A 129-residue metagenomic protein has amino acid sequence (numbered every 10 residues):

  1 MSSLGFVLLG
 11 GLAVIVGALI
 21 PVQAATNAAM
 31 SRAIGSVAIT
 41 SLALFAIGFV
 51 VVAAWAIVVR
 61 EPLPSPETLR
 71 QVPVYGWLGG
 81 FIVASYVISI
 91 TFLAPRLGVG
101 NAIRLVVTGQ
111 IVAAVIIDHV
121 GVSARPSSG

Functional and structural regions predicted by a protein language model:
M1-I15, I20, T26-R32, A46-Y75 (+2 more regions): Membrane-interface interhelical linkers
G17-L19, T91, Q110, A114: Alpha-helical transmembrane segments of multi-pass membrane proteins
V22, S85, V112-I116: Residue positions within transmembrane alpha-helices of multi-pass solute transporters
T26, S89, I116-V120: Hydrophobic side-chain positions within alpha-helical transmembrane segments of multi-pass secondary transporters
R32-S36, S89-L105, V122: Structural motif at transmembrane-helix junctions in multi-pass transporters
V37-A43: Membrane-interface alpha-helices at helix entry/exit sites of multi-pass transporters
I47-V51, L105-V120: Alpha-helical transmembrane segments of compact multi-pass small-molecule transporters, enriched in specific families
P73-L97: Specific transmembrane alpha-helical segments of multi-pass solute transporters/efflux pumps, especially DMT/EamA
